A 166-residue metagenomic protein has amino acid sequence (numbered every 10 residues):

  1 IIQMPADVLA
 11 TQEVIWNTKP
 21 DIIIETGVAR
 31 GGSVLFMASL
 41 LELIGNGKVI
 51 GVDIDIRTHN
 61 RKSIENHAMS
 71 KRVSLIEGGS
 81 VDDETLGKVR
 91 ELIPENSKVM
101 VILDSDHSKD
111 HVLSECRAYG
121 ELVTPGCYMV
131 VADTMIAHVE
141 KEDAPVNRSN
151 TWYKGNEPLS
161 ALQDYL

Functional and structural regions predicted by a protein language model:
I2-L166: S-adenosylmethionine/decaboxylated-SAM
